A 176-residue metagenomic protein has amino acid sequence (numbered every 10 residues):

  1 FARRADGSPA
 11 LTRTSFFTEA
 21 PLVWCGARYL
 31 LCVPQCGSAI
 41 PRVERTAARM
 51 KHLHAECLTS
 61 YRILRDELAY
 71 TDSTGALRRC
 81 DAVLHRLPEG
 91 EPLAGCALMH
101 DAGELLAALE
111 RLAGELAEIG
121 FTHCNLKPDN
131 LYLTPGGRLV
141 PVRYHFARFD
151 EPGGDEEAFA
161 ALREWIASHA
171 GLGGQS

Functional and structural regions predicted by a protein language model:
F1-T12, R42-T46: Juxta-kinase regulatory segment immediately upstream of eukaryotic protein kinase catalytic domains
F16-L64: ATP-binding glycine-rich loop module of kinase domains
C36, G90, T134, R138-V140 (+1 more regions): Activation segment
S60-G103: Conserved structural core of kinase catalytic domains
L109-A117: Short C-lobe core helix of eukaryotic-like protein kinase catalytic domains
A117-D129, L133-T134: Catalytic-loop of the protein kinase fold
V140-S176: C-lobe/activation-segment region of protein kinase-like
